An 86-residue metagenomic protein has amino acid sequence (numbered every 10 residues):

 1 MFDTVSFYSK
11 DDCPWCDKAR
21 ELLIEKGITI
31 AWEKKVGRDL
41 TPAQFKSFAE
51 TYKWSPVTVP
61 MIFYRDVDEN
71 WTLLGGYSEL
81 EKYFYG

Functional and structural regions predicted by a protein language model:
M1-E33: Local sequence-structure signature of Cys/Sec-based thiol-disulfide redox active-site neighborhoods
D12, G37-R38, E69: Short beta->alpha junction loops/turns
D17-E21, A43, G75: Generic recognition of short, well-ordered alpha-helical segments
E33-G37, G76: Conserved beta-strand termini and adjacent loop/short-helix elements that scaffold enzyme active sites in alpha/beta
V36-P56, G86: Thioredoxin-like thiol-disulfide oxidoreductase module
W54-D68: Short, basic, helix/turn surface patches
Y64-G86: Non-catalytic, surface beta->alpha helical segment in thiol-disulfide oxidoreductase systems
